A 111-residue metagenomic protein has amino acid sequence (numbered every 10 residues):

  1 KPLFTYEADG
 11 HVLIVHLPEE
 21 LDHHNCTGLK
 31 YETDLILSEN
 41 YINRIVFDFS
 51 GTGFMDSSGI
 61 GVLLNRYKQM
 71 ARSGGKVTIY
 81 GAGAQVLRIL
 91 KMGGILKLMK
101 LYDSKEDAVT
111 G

Functional and structural regions predicted by a protein language model:
K1-H16: Short beta-strand/loop segment at the start of cytosolic alpha/beta domains
D9-G10, S50, E106: Conserved catalytic submotifs in the C-terminal HATPase_c
E20-L98: Amphipathic alpha-helical interaction surfaces in cytosolic regulatory modules
K100-S104: Short acidic-hydrophobic, aromatic-tinged amphipathic segments that line or gate anion-handling sites
K105-G111: A charged, well-structured terminal subsegment
